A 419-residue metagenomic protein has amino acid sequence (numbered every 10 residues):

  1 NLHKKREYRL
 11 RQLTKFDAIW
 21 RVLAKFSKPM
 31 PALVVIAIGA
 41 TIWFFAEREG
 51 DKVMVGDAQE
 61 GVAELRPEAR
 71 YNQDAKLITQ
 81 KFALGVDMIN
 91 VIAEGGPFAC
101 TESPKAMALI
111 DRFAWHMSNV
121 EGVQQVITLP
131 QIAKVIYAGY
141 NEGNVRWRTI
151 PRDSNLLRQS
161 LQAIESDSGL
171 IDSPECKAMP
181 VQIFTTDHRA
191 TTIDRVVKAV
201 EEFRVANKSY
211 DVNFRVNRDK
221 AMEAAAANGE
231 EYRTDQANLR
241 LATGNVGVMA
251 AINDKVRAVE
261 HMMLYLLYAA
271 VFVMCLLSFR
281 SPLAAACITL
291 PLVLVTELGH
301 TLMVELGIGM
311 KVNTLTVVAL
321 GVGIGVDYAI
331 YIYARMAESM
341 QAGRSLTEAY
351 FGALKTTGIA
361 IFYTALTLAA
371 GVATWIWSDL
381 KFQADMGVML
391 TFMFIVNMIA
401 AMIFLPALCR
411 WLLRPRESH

Functional and structural regions predicted by a protein language model:
N1, F272-L276, E297-G309, E338 (+1 more regions): Hydrophobic, glycine/alanine-rich multi-pass transmembrane helices and their short helix-loop junctions in large
H3-Q59, Q73-K76: Signature of alpha-helical transmembrane segments and their immediate interfacial
D17-K28, A75, T79, M249-A270 (+6 more regions): Alpha-helical membrane-interface segments at transmembrane helix boundaries
M54-I136: Extracytoplasmic/periplasmic
A108, L157-V271: Extracytoplasmic
A258-L294, L298, L366-T374: Internal alpha-helical transmembrane segments of multipass membrane proteins, especially hydrophobic lipid-embedded
L283-Y333, A373, A400-F404, R410: Hydrophobic transmembrane alpha-helices and their membrane-interface caps in long multi-pass transport proteins
S339-Y363: Helix-loop junctions and hydrophobic alpha-helical segments within the transmembrane domains of large membrane
